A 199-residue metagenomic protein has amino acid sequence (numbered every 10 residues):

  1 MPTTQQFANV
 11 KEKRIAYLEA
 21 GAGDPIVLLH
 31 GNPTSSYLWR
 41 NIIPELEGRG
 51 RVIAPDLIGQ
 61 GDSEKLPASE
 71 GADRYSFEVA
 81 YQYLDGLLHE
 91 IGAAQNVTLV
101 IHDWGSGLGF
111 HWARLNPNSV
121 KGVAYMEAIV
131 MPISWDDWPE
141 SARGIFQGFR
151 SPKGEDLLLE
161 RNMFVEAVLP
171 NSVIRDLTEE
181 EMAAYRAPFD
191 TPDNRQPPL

Functional and structural regions predicted by a protein language model:
M1-F7, E12-L18, P25, L38 (+3 more regions): Flexible "cap/lid" subdomain of the alpha/beta-hydrolase fold that forms the substrate-access gate
G21-G23, G48: Generic structural signal for short, solvent-exposed loop/turn connectors between secondary structure elements
D24-H30: Short beta-strand element of the alpha/beta-hydrolase
H30-P33, F189: Conserved residues at beta->alpha junctions
N32-I43: The serine-hydrolase catalytic nucleophile loop
N41-G50, E90: A short, Lys/Arg-enriched amphipathic alpha-helix followed by its capping loop at the start of a domain
P44, P55-I58: N-terminal cap/lid subdomain of alpha/beta-hydrolase-fold enzymes
